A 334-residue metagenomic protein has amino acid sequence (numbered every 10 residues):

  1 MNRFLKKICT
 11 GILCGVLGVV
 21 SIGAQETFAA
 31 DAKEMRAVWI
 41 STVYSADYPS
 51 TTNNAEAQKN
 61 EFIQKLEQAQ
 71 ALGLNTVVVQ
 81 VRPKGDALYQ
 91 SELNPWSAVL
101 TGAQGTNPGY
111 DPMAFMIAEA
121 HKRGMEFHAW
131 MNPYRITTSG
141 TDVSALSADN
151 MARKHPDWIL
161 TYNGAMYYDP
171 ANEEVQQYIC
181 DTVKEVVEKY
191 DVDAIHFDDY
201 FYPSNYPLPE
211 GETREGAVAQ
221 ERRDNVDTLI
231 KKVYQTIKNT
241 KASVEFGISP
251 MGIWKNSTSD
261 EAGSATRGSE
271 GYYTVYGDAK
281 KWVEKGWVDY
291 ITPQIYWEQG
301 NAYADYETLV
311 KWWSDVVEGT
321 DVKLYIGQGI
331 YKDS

Functional and structural regions predicted by a protein language model:
V19-A32: Sec-dependent signal peptide cleavage junction
K33, W39-N60, A118, A129 (+2 more regions): Active-site-adjacent "subsite" loops/lids of carbohydrate-active enzymes
I40-T42, E245-R267, I295, L309-S334: Active-site clefts of carbohydrate-active enzymes
S45-E56, N94-Y110, Y162-Q177, E215-V226 (+2 more regions): The substrate-binding groove and active-site-proximal loops of carbohydrate-active enzymes, especially glycoside
N53-L72, V99-R123, Y178, D224-Q235: Aromatic- and glycine-enriched glycan-recognition loops and surfaces that form the carbohydrate-binding subsites
N60-A87, K189-A194, K281, W287-V288: Catalytic domains of carbohydrate-active enzymes, especially glycoside hydrolases
L72-P108: Aromatic-lined carbohydrate-binding/catalytic grooves of carbohydrate-active enzymes
N75, A114, R123, A148 (+2 more regions): Polysaccharide-binding and catalytic clefts of secreted carbohydrate-active enzymes
